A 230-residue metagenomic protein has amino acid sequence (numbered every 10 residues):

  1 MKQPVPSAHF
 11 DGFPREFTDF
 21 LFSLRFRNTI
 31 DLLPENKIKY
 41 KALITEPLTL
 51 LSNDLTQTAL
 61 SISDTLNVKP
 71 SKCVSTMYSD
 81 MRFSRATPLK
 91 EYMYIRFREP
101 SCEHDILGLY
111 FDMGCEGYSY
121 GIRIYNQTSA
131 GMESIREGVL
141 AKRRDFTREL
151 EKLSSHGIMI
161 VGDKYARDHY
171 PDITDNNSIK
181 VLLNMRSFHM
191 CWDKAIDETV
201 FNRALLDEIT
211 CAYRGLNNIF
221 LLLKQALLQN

Functional and structural regions predicted by a protein language model:
M1-I30, T49-S52, L140, V161-N230: Long, solvent-exposed, polar/charged low-complexity segments
F22-V74: Active-site acidic/histidine clusters and adjacent loop/turn architecture that either coordinate catalytic ions
E35, C115-Y120, N184-W192: Glycine-rich, often proline-containing surface loops adjacent to acidic residues and nearby aromatics that form
K37-I44, I124, S134-V139, F201 (+1 more regions): Short histidine-centered catalytic/ligand-binding loop motif
L55-L66, S154, L222-N230: Surface-exposed helix-capping loop/turn segments at secondary-structure junctions
P70-C73, S79-R82, A86-R96, I106 (+1 more regions): Soluble extramembrane domains of integral membrane proteins
D80-A141: Aromatic- and glycine-enriched beta-alpha-beta binding-site module
G114-T174: Compact, glycine/acidic-enriched structural inserts
